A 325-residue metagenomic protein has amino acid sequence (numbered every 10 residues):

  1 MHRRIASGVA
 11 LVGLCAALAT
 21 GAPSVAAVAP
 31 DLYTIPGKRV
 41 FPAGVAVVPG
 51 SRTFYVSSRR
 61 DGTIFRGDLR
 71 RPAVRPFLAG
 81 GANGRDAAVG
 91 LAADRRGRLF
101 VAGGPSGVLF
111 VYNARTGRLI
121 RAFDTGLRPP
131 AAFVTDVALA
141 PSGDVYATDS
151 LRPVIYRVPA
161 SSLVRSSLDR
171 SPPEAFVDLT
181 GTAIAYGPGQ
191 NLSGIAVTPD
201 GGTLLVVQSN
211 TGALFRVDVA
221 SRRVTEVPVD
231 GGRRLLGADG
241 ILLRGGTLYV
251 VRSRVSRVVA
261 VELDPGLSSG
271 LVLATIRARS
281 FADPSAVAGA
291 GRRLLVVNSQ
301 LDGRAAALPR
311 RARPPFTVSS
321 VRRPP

Functional and structural regions predicted by a protein language model:
H2-A26: Secretory targeting and sorting signals
A29-P36, A73-A82, R118-L127, E174-G187 (+2 more regions): A short beta-strand motif characteristic of beta-propeller blades
G37-S51, G81-L99, G126-V145, G181-T203 (+2 more regions): Beta-rich, blade/repeat-based domains predominating in secreted/periplasmic proteins but also intracellular
K38, V48-P49, F54-R60, A93-D94 (+6 more regions): Conserved beta-strand positions in repeat-built beta-propeller and related beta-rich domains
V56-A79: Beta-propeller domains
D68-P72, N113-R118, P159-L163, D218-R222 (+2 more regions): Short loop/turn segments that connect beta-strands within beta-propeller blades
G107-D144, T148, R152, F176-T180: Asp-box/WD-like beta-propeller blade repeats and closely related beta-sheet repeat scaffolds
R157-V158, S299-P314: Short, conserved, GDST-rich strand-edge loop motifs in beta-rich repeat architectures
